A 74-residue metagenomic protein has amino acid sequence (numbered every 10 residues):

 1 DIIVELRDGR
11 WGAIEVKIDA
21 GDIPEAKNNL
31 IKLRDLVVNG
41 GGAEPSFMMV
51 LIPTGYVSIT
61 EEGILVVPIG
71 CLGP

Functional and structural regions predicted by a protein language model:
D1-P74: A cross-kingdom feature that marks ATP-driven nucleic-acid transaction machinery
